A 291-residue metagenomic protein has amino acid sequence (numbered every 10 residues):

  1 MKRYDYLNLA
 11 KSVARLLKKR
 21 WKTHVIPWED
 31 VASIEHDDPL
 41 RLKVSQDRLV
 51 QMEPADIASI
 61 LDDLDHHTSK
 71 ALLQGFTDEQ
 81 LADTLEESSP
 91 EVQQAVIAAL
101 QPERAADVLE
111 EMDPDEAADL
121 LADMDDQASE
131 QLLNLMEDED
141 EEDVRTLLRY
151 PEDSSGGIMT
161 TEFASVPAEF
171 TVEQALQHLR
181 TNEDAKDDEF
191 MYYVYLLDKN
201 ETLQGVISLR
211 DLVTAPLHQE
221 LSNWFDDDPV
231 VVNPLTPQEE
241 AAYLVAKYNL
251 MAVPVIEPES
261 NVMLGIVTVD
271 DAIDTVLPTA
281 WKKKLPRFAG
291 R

Functional and structural regions predicted by a protein language model:
M1-R291: Hydrophobic packing positions in regular secondary-structure scaffolds
